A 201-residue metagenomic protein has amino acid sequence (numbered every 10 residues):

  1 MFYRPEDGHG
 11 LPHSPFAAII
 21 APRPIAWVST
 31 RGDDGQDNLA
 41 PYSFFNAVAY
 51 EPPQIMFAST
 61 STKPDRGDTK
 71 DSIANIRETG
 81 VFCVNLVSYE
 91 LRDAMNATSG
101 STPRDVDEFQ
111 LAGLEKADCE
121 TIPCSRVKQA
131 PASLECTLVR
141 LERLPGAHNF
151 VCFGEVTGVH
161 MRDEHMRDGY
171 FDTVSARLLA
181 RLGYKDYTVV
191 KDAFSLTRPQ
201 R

Functional and structural regions predicted by a protein language model:
M1-R201: Basic, polyanion-binding surface patches
